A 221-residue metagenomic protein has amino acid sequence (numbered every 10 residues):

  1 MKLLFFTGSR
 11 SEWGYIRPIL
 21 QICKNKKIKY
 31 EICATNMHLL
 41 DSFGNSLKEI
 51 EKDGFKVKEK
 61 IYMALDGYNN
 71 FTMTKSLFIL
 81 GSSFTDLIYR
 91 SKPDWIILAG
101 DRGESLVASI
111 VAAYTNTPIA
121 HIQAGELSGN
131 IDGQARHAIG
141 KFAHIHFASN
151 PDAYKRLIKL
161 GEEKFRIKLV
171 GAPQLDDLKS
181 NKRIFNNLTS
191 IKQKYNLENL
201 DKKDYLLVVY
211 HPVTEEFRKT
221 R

Functional and structural regions predicted by a protein language model:
M1: N-terminal Rossmann-like NAD(P)+-binding domain of SDR-like oxidoreductases, especially those catalyzing
L4-K26, M63-K164, L175: Active-site and donor-binding regions of nucleotide-sugar-utilizing enzymes
F5, I32-A34, H121, L169 (+1 more regions): Structural beta-sheet core signal
S9, N36-H38, G125, P212-V213: Residue-level signal for short, function-critical loop segments
K29-M73, S83: Conserved nucleotide-sugar phosphate-binding/catalytic loop shared by glycosyltransferases and other
L39-G44, A143-K219: A nucleotide-sugar donor-handling region in carbohydrate enzymes
G133, T220-R221: Charged helix-capping and loop-helix junction motifs
